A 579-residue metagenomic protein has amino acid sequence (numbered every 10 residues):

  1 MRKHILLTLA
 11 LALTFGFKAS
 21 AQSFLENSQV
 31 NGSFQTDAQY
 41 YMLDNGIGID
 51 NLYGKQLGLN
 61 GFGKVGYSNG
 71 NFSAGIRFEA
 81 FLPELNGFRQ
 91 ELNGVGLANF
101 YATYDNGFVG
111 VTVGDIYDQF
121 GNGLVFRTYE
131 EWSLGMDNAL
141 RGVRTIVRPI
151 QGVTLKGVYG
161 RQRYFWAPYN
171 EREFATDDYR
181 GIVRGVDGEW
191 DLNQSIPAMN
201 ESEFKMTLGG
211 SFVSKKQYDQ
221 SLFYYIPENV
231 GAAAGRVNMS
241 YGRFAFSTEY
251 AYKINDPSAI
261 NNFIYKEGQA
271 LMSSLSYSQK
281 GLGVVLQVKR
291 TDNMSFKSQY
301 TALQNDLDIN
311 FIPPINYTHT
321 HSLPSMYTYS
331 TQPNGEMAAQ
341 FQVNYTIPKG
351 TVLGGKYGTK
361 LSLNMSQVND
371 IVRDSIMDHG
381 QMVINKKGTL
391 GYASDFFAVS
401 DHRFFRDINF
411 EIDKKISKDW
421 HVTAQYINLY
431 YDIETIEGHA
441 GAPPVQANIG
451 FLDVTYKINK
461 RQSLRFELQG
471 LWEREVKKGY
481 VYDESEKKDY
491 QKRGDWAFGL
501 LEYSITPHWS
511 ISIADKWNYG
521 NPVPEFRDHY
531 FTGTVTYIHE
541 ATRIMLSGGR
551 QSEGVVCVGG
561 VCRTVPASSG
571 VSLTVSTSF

Functional and structural regions predicted by a protein language model:
M1-H4: Positively charged n-region of N-terminal signal peptides that target proteins for export
T8-G16: Bacterial N-terminal signal peptides
A19-D118, L124-V125, L140-V158, Y179-P197 (+16 more regions): Beta-barrel outer-membrane channel/assembly domains of diderm bacteria
Q35, M199-E203, L208-F212, L222-F579: Exposed, low-structure sequence patches enriched in small/polar residues
L85, Q90-E91, E131, T176 (+1 more regions): Outer-membrane beta-barrel proteins
G123-W132, M136-N138: Structural signature for solvent-exposed beta-strand/loop edge elements and short helix-capping sites, enriched
E130-S133, N170-D178: Flexible, glycine/proline-enriched loop segments at strand-loop-helix junctions that form or flank small-ligand binding
V153-V158, F165-A167, A175-D178, I182 (+5 more regions): Non-catalytic interface/targeting segments
